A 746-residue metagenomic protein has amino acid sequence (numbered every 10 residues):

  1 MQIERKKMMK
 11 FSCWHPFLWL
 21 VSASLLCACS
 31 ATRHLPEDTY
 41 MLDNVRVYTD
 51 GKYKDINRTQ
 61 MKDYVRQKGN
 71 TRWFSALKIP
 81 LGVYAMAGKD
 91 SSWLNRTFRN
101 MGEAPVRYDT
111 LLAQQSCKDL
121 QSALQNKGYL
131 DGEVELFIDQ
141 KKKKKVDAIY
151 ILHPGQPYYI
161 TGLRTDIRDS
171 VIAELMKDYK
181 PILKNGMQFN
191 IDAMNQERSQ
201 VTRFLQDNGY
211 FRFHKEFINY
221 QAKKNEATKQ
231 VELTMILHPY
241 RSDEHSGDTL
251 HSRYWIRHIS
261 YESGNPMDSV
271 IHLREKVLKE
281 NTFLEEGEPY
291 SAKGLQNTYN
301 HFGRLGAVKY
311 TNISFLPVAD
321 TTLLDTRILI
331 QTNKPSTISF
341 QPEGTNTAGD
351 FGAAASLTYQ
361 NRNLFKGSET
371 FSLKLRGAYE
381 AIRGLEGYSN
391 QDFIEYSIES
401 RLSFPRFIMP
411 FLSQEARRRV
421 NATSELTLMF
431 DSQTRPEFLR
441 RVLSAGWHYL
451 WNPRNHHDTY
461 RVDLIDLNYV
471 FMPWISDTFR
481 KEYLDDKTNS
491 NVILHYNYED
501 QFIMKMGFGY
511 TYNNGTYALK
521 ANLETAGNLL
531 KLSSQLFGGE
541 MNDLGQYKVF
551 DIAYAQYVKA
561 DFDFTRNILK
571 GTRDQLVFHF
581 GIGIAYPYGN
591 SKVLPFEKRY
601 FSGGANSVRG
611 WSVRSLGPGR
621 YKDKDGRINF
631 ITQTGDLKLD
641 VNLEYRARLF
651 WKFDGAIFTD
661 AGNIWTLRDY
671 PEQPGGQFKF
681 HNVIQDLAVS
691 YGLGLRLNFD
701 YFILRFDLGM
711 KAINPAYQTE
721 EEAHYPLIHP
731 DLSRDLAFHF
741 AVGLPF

Functional and structural regions predicted by a protein language model:
L26-A28: C-terminal motif of bacterial Sec signal peptides marking the signal peptidase cleavage site
S30-N346, V558-A560, G581-G583: Periplasmic polypeptide-binding modules associated with outer-membrane biogenesis and secretion
D109-L111, N190-D192, K224, E288 (+8 more regions): Outer-membrane beta-barrel domain signature
Y129, Y210, P335, K366-S368 (+6 more regions): Strand-connecting loop/turn motifs
E174, I271, S291-K520, R609-G610 (+2 more regions): Gram-negative/organellar outer-membrane beta-barrel architecture
T345-A348, R461-A647, I657-F680: C-terminal outer-membrane beta-barrel translocator/porin domains of Gram-negative envelope proteins and their
A355-N361, I398-F404, L428, A445-Y449 (+9 more regions): Residues on the lipid-exposed face of transmembrane beta-strands in outer-membrane beta-barrel proteins
G610, P671-F746: C-terminal beta-signal and terminal closure region of outer-membrane beta-barrel proteins
